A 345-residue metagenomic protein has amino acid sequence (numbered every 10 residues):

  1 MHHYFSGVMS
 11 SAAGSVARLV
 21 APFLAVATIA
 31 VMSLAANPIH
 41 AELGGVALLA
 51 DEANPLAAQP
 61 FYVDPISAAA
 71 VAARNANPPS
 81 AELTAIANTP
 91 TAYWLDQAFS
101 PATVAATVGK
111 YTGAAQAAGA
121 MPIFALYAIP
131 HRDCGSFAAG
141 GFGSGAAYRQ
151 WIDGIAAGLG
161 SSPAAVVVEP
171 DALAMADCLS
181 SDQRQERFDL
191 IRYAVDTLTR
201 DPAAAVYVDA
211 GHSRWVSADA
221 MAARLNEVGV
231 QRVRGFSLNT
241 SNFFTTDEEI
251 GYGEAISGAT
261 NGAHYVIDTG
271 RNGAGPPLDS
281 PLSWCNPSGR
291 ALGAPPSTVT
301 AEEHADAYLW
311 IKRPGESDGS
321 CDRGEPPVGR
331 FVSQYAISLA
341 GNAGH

Functional and structural regions predicted by a protein language model:
H2-L43: Secretory targeting and sorting signals
G44-Q59: N-terminal low-complexity, Pro/Thr/Ser-rich intrinsically disordered segments that act as propeptides or flexible
P55-G158, R313-L339: N-terminal carbohydrate-binding/catalytic regions of secreted carbohydrate-active enzymes
A58, D64-A87, G211-A336: Surface-exposed substrate-engagement region within the catalytic domains of secreted or surface-exposed extracellular
A92, G119-I123, P163-V167, A203-Y207 (+3 more regions): Structural preference for beta-strand elements that scaffold enzyme active sites
G113-A117, A156-G160, V195-A203, A223-V230 (+1 more regions): Sec-exported extracytoplasmic/periplasmic mature domains
D133-A138, P170-D182, V206-H212, S237-F243: Active-site-proximal beta-alpha loop/turn segments in soluble metabolic enzymes
G141-S162, P170-A204, A218-A220: Active-site cleft segment of glycoside hydrolase catalytic domains centered on the general acid/base Glu
